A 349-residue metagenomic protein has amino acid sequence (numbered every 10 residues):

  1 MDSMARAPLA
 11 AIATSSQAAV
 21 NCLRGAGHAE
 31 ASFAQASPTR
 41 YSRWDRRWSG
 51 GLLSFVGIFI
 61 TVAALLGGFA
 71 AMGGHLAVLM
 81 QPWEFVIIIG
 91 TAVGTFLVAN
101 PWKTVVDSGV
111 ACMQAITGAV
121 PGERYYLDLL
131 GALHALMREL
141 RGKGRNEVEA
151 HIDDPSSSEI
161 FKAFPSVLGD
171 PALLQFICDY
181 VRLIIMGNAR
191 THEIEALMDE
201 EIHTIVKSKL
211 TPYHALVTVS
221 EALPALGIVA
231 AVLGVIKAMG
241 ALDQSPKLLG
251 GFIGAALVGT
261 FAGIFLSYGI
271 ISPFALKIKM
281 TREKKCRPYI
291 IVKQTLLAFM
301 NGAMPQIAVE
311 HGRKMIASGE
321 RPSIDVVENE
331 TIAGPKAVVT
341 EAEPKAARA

Functional and structural regions predicted by a protein language model:
D2-R24, A29-R43, G50-L53, A70-P212 (+1 more regions): Large intracellular
S49, V56-F59, A63-L76, I194-L197 (+1 more regions): Helix-termination/interfacial motifs at the ends of transmembrane alpha-helices
